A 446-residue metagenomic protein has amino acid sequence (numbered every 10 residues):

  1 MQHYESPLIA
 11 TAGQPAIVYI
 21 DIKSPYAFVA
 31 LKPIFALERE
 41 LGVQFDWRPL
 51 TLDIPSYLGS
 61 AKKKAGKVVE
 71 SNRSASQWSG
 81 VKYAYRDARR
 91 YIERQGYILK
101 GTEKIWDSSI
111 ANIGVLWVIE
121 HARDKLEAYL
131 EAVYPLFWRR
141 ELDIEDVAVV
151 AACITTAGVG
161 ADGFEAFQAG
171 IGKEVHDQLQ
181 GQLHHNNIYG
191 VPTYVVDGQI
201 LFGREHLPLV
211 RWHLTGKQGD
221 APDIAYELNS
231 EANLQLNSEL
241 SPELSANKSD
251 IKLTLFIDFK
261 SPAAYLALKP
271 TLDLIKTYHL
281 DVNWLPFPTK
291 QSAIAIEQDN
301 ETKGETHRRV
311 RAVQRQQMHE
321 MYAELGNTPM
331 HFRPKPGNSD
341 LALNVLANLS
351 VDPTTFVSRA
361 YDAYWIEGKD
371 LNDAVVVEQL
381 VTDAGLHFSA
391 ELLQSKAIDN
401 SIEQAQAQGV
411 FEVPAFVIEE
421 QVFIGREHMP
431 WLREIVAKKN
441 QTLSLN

Functional and structural regions predicted by a protein language model:
M1-Q2, D146, W284: Short acidic/polar alpha-helix capping motifs at helix-coil junctions
Q2-H3, I9: Glycine/alanine-rich phosphate-binding loops at beta-alpha junctions
T11-V43, R123, A128, A132-T254 (+5 more regions): C-terminal cap of thioredoxin/glutaredoxin-like
V29-L136, A267-A363: Structural alpha/beta surface segment adjacent to cysteine/selenocysteine redox centers across thiol/disulfide enzymes
